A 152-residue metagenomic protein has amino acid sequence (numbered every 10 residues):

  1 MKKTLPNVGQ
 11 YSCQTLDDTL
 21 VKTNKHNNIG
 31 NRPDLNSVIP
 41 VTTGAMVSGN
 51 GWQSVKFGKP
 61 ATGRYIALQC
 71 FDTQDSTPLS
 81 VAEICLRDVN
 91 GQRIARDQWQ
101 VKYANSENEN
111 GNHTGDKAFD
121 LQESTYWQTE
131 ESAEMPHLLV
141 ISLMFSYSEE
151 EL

Functional and structural regions predicted by a protein language model:
M1-L35, M46-L152: Aromatic, loop-rich ligand-recognition surfaces of beta-strand-rich domains
